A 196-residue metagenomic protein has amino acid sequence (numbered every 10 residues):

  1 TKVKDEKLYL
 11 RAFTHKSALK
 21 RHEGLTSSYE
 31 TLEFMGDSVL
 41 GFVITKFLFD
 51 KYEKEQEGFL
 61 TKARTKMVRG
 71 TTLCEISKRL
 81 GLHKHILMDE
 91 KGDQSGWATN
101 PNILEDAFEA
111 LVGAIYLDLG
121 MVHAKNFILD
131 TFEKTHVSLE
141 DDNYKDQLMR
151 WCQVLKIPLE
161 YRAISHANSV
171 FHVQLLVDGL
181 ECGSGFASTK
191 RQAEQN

Functional and structural regions predicted by a protein language model:
T1-N196: Double-stranded RNA-binding/processing signature
